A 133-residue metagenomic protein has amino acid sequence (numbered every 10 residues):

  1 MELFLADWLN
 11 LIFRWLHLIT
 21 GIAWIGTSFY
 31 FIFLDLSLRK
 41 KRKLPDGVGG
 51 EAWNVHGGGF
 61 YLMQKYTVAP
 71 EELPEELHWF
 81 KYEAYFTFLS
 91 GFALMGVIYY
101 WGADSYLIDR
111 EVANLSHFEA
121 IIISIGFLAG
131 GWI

Functional and structural regions predicted by a protein language model:
M1-I133: Polytopic transmembrane helical bundles with strong interfacial aromatic enrichment
